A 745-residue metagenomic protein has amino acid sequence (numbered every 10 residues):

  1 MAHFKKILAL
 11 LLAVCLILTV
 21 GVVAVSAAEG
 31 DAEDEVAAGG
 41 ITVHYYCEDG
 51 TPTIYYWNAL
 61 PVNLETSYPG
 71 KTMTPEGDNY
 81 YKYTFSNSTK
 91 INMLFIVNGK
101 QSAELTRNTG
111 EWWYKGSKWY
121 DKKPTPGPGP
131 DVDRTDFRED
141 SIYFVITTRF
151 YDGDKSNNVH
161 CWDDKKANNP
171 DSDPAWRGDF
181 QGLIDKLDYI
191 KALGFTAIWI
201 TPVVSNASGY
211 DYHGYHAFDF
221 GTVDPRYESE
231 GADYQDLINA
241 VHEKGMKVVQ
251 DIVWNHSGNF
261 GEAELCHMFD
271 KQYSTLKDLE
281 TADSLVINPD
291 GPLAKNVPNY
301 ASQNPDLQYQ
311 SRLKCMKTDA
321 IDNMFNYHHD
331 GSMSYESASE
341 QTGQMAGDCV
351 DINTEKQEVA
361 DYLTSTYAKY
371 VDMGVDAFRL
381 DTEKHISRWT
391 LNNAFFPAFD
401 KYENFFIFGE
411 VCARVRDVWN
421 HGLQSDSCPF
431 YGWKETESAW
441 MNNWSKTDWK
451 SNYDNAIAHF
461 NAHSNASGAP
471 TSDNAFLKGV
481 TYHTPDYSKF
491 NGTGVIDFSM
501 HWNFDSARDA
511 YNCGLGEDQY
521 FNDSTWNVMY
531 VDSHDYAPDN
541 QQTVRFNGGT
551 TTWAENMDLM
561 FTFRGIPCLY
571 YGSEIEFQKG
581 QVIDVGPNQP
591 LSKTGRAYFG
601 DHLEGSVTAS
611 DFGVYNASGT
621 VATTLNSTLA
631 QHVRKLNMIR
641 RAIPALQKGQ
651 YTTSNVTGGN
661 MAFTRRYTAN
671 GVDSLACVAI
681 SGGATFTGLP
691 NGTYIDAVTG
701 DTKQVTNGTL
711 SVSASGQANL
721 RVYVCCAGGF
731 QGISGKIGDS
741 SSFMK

Functional and structural regions predicted by a protein language model:
M1-L11: Bacterial N-terminal signal peptides that target proteins for export
L11-T19: Bacterial N-terminal signal peptides
L18-E35: Sec-dependent signal peptide cleavage junction
C47-S88, K100-R107: Aromatic-rich carbohydrate-binding modules that target alpha-glucans
Y55, S141-I146, T196-P202, D219-T222 (+8 more regions): Structural recognition of the beta-strand scaffold that forms the well-ordered cores of secreted hydrolase catalytic
T89-G99, Y694: A short, solvent-exposed beta-strand micro-motif common in secreted/extracellular proteins
E111-K115, I238, S365-D523, N527 (+6 more regions): Active-site-proximal helices and loops of the catalytic beta/alpha 8
R134-D140, T148-M373, N393-C412, R416-V418 (+1 more regions): Substrate-binding/active-site clefts of carbohydrate-active enzymes
